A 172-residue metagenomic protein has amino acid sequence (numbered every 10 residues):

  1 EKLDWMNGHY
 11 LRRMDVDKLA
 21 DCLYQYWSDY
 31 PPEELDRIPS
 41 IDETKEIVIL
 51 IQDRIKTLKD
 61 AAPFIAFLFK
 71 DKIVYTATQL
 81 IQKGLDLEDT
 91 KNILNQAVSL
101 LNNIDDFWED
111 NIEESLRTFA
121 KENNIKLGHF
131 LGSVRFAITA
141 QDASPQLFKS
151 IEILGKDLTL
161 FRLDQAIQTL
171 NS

Functional and structural regions predicted by a protein language model:
E1-D4, D17, K45, I49 (+3 more regions): Non-catalytic, well-ordered alpha-helical scaffold segments
E1-H9, D53-K56, I125, F136-Q141: Core structural elements
E1-S28, P32, S150-D157, F161-S172: Non-catalytic terminal extensions that flank enzyme cores
D4-N7, L100, T118, L147: Preference for short coil/turn "hinge" residues that link or interrupt alpha-helices
R12-V16, K59, A140-Q146: Short helix-capping/linker segments at secondary-structure and domain boundaries
V16-N123: Small-residue-rich helix-loop
D110-L170: Charged substrate- and nucleic-acid-binding regions of tRNA-handling and nucleotidyl-transfer enzymes, centered on
